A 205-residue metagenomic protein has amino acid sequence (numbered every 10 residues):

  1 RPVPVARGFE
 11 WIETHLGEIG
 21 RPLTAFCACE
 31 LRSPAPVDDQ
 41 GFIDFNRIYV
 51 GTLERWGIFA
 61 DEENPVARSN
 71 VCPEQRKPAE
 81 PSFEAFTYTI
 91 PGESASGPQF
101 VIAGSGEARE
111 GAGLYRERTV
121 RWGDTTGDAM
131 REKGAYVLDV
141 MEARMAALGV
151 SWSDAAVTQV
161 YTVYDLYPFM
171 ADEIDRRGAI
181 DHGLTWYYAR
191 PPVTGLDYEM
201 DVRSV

Functional and structural regions predicted by a protein language model:
R1: Intrinsically disordered, low-complexity polar regions and short flexible loop motifs
G8-I48, W122-A155: Short, well-ordered alpha-helical segments
C29-R32, I102-A103, V157-T162: Extended hydrophobic secondary-structure segments that form protein cores and membrane-embedded regions
P36-A79: Hydrophobic alpha-helical segments and helix pairs
P36-D44, Y161-R176: Short glycine/threonine-rich loop-to-helix capping motif typified by GTGT followed within a few residues by an Asp-Pro
T52, S69-S96, D181-V205: C-terminal edge-of-domain segments
V66-S69, D154-Y161: A short glycine-rich, hydrophobically flanked beta-strand micro-motif that places a catalytic Asp/Glu for divalent metal
Y88-T126: RNase H-like nuclease fold core
